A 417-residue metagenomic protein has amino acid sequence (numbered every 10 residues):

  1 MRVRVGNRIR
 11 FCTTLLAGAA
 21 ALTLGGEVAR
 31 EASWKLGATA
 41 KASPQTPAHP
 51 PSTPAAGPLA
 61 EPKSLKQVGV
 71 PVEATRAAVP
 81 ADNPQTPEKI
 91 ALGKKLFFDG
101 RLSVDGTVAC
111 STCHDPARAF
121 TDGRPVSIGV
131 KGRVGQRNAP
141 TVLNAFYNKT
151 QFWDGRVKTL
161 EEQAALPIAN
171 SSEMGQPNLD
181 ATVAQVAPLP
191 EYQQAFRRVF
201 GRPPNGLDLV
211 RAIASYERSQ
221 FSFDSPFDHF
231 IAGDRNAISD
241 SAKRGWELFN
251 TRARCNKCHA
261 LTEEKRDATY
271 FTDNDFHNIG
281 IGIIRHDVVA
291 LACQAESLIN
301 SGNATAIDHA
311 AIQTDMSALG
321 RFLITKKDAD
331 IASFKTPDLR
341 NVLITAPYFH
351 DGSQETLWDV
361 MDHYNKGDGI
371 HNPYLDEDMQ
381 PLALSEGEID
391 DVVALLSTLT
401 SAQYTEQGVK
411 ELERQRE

Functional and structural regions predicted by a protein language model:
V3-L15: Bacterial N-terminal signal peptides that target proteins for export
T14-T23: Hydrophobic membrane-insertion alpha-helices, especially the h-region of bacterial N-terminal signal peptides
T23-A48: Signal peptide processing junction and immediate N-terminal pro/mature segment of secreted/exported proteins
W34-G37, P47-L166, D228-Q354, D359-D362 (+2 more regions): Short glycine/threonine-rich turn/loop motifs
F146-K149, A164-I168, V186, P190 (+1 more regions): Generic hydrophobic/packing signal
S171-Q176, Q185: A gly/proline- and charged-residue-enriched helix-loop-helix capping module
M174-P177, Y192, S219-I238: Short His/Asp/Glu-rich catalytic/ion-coordination signatures at enzyme active sites or charged loops
L179-F223, I312-T325, A332-P337, L343 (+1 more regions): C-terminal capping alpha-helices of c-type cytochrome domains
